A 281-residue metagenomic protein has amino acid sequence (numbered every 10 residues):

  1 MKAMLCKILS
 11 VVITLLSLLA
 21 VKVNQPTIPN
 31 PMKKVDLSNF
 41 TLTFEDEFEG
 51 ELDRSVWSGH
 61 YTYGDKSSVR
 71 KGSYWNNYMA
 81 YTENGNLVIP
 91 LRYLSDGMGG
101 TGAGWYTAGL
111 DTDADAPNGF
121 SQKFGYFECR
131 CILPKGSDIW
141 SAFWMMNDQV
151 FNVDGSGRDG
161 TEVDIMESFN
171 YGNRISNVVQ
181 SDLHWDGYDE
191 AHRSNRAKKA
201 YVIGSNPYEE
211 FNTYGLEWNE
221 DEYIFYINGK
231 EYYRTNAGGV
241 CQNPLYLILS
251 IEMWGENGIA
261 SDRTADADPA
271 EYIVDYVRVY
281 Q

Functional and structural regions predicted by a protein language model:
M1-N24: Gram-positive cell-envelope targeting signals
V23-Q281: GH16 jelly-roll
